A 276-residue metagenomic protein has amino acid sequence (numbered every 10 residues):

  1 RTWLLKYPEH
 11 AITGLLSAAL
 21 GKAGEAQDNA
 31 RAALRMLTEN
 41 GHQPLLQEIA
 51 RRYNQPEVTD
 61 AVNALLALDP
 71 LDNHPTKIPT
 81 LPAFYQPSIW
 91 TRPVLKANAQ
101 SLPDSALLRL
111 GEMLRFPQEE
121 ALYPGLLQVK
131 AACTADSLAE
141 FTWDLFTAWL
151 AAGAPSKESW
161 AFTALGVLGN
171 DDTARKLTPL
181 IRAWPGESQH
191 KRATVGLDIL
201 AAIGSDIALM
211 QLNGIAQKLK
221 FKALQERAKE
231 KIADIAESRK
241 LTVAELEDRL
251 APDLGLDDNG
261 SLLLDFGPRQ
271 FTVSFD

Functional and structural regions predicted by a protein language model:
R1, P8-A19, N40-A50, D136-W149 (+3 more regions): Amphipathic alpha-helical scaffolding segments comprising HEAT/armadillo-like alpha-solenoid repeats
R1-K6, D28-L37, L126-A132, E158-G169 (+4 more regions): Structural detector for internal amphipathic alpha-helices that build alpha-solenoid repeat scaffolds
W3, G21-A33, L209, R227 (+1 more regions): Long hydrophobic alpha-helices with heptad-repeat/coiled-coil character
W3-L5, L20-G21, D28-N73, E230-I232 (+1 more regions): Cytosolic small-GTPase signaling regions in large eukaryotic proteins
E9, G24-D28, A154-P155, D171 (+3 more regions): Alpha-helix N-cap/helix-start positions at coil->helix boundaries
L46-G186, L256-D257, S261-D276: Extended repeat-based scaffolds of very large eukaryotic assembly and lipid-transport proteins
S188-V195, A223, R227-E230, A236-D276: C-terminal structured domains
